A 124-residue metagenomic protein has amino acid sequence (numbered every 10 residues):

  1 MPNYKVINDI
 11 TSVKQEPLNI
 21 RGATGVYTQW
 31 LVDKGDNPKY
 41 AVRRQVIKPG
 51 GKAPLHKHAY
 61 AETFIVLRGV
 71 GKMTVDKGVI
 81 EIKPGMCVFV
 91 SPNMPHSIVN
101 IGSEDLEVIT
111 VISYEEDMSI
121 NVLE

Functional and structural regions predicted by a protein language model:
M1-K39, N121-E124: A short, N-terminal "cap"/entry segment at the start of jelly-roll beta-barrel domains of the cupin/DSBH fold
T28, V42-H58: Conserved short histidine dyad/triad with adjacent acidic residue
D36, P92-M118: Ligand-binding loop in jelly-roll beta-barrel domains
Q45, F64, V88: Conserved GNAT-family N-acetyltransferase fold
Q45, V70, G78-I80: Well-ordered beta-strand scaffold positions
Y60-E62, V66-G71, D76: Glycine- and acidic-residue-biased ligand/ion/polar-headgroup-sensing regions
K77-P92: Short acidic-glycine-tyrosine-enriched beta hairpin
